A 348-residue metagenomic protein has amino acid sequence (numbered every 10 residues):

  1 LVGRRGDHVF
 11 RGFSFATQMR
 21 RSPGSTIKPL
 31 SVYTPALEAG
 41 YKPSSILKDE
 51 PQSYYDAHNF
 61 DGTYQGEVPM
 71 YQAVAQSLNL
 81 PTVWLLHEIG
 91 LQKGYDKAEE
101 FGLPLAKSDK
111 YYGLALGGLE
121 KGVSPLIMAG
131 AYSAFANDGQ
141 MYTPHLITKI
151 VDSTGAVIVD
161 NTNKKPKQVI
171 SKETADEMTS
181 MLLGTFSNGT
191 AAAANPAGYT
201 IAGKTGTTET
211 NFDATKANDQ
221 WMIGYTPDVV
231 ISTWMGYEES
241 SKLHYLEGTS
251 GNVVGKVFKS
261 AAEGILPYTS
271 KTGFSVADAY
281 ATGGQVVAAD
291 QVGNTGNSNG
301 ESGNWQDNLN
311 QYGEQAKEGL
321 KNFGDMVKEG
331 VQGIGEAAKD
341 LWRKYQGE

Functional and structural regions predicted by a protein language model:
L1, S45-I46, Q72, T82-L86 (+7 more regions): Structural recognition of the beta-strand scaffold that forms the well-ordered cores of secreted hydrolase catalytic
L1-D7, L37-Y41, G66, A75-N79 (+5 more regions): Glycine-rich, acidic and aromatic/proline-enriched surface loops and short helix-turn segments that act as binding
L1-M19, S124-G130, A134-V286: A penicillin-recognizing enzyme superfamily signal
L1-R21, S25-T26, S45, A98 (+3 more regions): Periplasmic/cell-envelope proteins involved in peptidoglycan metabolism and beta-lactam response
S22-L47, A73, A131-F135, M178 (+2 more regions): Active-site SXXK
Y41-G94, S153-T179, L183-G184: Conserved catalytic neighborhood of penicillin-recognizing serine enzymes
H58-N59, G90-G130, T143: Mid-domain, small-residue-enriched loop/turn segments at the edges of structured enzyme/sensor domains
E301-Y345: Amphipathic alpha-helical membrane/lipid-surface binding segments
